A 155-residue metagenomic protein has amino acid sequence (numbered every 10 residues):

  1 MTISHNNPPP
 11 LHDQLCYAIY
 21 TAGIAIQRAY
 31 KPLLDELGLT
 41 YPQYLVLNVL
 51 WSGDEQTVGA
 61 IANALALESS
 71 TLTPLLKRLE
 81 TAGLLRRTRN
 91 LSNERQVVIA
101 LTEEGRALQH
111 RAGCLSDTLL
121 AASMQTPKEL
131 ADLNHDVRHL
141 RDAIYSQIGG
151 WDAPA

Functional and structural regions predicted by a protein language model:
M1-L37, A131, I144, A155: N-terminal leader segment of winged-helix/HTH proteins
S4, P8, H12-L15, I19 (+5 more regions): Alpha-helix initiation/capping motif
Y17-Y20, I24-T71: N-terminal helix-turn-helix DNA-binding core of bacterial DNA-binding proteins
A22, I26-A29, L65, L108-P127 (+1 more regions): Alpha-helical linker/hinge and terminal dimerization helices associated with HTH transcriptional regulators
L34, L47-L50, L65-L67, L72-L79 (+4 more regions): Generic leucine side-chain signal with a strong bias for well-ordered alpha-helical environments
K77-R138: Charged, amphipathic alpha-helical coiled-coil/dimerization segments
